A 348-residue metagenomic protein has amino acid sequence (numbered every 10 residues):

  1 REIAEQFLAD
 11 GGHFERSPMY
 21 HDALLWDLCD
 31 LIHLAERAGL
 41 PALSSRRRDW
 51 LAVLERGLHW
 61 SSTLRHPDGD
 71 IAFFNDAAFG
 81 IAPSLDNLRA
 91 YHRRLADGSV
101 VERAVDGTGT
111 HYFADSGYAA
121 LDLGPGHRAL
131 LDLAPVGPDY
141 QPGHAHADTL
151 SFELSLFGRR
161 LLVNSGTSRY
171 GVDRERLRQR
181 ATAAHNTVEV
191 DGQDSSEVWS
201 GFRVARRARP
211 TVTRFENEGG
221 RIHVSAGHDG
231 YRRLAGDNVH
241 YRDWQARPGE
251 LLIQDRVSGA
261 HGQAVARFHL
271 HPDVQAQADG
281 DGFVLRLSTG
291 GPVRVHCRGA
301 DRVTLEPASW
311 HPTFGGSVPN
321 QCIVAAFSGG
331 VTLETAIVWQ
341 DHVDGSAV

Functional and structural regions predicted by a protein language model:
R1, W50-V53, G57, N87 (+4 more regions): Alpha-helical structural motif
R1-F7: Alpha-helical cores of eukaryotic small-GTPase signaling modules
E2, L24, G57, L251-I253 (+1 more regions): Alpha-helical packing segments of well-folded alpha/beta enzyme cores
L8, G12-V163, R214-E218: Carbohydrate-active enzyme catalytic cores, enriched for enzymes that act on polyanionic acidic polysaccharides
A77-A78, T167-V348: CBM-like, beta-strand-rich accessory domains located in the C-terminal region of large, secreted polysaccharide-active
